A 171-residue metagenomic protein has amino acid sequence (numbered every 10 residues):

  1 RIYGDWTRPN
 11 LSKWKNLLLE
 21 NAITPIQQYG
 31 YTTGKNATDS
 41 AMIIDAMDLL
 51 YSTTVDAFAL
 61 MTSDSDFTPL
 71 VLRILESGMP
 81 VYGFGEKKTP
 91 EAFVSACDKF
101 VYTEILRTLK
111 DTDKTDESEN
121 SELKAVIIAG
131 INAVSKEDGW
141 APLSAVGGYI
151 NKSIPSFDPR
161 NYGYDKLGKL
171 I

Functional and structural regions predicted by a protein language model:
R1-D45, L50-Y51, L72, P80: Domain-level signal for Mg2+-assisted phosphodiester chemistry and nucleotide/NA-binding surfaces in nucleic-acid
R1-Y3, D56-S63, L70, I74 (+1 more regions): Acidic beta-strand-to-loop metal/phosphate-binding motif
N10-K15, G85-S95: Short, glycine/polar-rich helix-capping loops at beta-to-alpha or helix-loop-helix junctions that flank or form
N21, S77, S95-C97: Short, structured coil segments at secondary-structure junctions
P25, F58, K99-V101: Short, well-ordered beta-strand core segments
T68-V71, S77-Y82, P90: P-loop/Walker A NTP-binding module and the surrounding RecA-like catalytic core of P-loop NTPases
F93, D98-T103: Class I SAM-dependent methyltransferase SAM-binding "motif I" and its flanking Rossmann-like core
T112-I171: N-terminal regulatory modules in eukaryotic regulatory proteins
